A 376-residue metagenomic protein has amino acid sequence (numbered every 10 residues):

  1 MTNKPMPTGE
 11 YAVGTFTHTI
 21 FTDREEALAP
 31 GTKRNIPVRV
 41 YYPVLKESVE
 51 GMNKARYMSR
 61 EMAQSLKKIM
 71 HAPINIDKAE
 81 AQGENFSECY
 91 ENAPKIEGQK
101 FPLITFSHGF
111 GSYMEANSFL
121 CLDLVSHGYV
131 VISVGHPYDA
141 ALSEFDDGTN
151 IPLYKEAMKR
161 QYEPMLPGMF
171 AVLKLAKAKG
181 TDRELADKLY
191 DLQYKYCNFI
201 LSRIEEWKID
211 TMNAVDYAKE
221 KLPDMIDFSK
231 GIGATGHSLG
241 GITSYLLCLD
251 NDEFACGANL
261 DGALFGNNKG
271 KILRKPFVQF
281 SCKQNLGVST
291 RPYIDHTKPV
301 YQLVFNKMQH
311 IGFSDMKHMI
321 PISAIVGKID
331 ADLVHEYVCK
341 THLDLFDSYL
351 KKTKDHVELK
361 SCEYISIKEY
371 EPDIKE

Functional and structural regions predicted by a protein language model:
M1-I104: Domain-level recognition of soluble alpha/beta enzyme cores, biased toward histidine phosphatases/phosphomutases
T2-P5, E10, D252, Q309 (+1 more regions): Alpha/beta-hydrolase-fold serine-hydrolase catalytic core, especially in secreted/extracellular enzymes
D23-L28, N198-I204, A324-E336: Active-site rim elements
Y42, F106-F110, S238, C282: Glycine-rich His-Gly loop
Q82-E144, N285-G287: Short substrate-entry loop that stabilizes the transition state in hydrolases
A141, F145-M225: Alpha/beta-hydrolase active-site loop
N213-I272: Primarily recognizes the serine-hydrolase "nucleophile elbow" in alpha/beta-hydrolase and SGNH/GDSL folds
A255-D315: The feature captures the conserved acid-bearing segment of alpha/beta-hydrolase catalytic domains
